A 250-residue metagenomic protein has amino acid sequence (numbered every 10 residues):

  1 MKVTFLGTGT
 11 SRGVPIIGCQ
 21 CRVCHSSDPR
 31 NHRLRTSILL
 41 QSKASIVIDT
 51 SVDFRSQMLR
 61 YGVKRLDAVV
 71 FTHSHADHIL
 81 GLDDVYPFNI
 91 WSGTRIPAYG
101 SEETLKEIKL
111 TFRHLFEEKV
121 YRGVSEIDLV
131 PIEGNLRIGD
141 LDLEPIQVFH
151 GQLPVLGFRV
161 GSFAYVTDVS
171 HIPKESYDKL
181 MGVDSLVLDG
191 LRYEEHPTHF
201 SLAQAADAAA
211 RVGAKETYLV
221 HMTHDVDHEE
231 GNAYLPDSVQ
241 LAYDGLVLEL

Functional and structural regions predicted by a protein language model:
M1-Y61, P154-T167, S185: Conserved beta-strand hairpin/beta-sheet module of binuclear metal-dependent hydrolase folds, prominently
G9, E102-T104, M222-D225: Residues in the short beta-alpha loop(s) of Rossmann-like NAD(P)-binding domains
P29-H32, D49-S51, E126-V130, I146-V148 (+2 more regions): Short gly/ser/thr-rich secondary-structure transition/capping motifs
L40, G134-D140, F158, L248: Short acidic-hydrophobic surface loop/beta-edge motif
K43-G100, V183-D184: Active-site metal-binding motif and surrounding structural segment of the metallo-beta-lactamase
V47-S51, D67-H75, G100-S101, A164-V169 (+3 more regions): Active-site neighborhood of phospho(di)ester-bond hydrolases with catalytic His/Asp-centered motifs
S101-L153: Metallo-beta-lactamase
H171-L250: Cap/insert and terminal regions of metallo-dependent hydrolase folds
